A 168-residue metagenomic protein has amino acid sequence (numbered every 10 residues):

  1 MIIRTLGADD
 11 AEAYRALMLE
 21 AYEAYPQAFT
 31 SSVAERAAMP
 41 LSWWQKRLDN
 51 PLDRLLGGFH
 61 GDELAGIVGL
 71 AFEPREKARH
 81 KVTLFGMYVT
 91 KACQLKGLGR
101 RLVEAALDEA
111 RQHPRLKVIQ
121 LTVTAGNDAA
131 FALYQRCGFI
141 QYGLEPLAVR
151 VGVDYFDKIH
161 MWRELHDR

Functional and structural regions predicted by a protein language model:
M1-I3: Extreme N-terminal starter segment of soluble prokaryotic enzymes
T5-A11, R15-A16, E20-G86, T90-A92 (+4 more regions): Acetyl-CoA-dependent GNAT
D53, F156-H160: Short hydrophobic/aromatic beta-strand or adjacent loop that forms the aromatic wall/cage of a ligand/substrate-binding
E63-G66, A129, Y155: Glycine-rich acetyl-CoA-binding "A-motif" of GNAT/NAT acetyltransferases
L84-M87, I119-V123: Conserved hydrophobic beta-strand within the GNAT/NAT acetyltransferase core sheet that lines the active-site cleft
T90-A92, K96, A125-G126: Active-site acidic-Proline motif in GNAT/NAT acetyltransferases
A110-T122: Conserved GNAT acetyl-CoA-binding A-motif
Q120-V123, Q135, I140-F156: Conserved catalytic-core motifs of GNAT/GCN5-like acyltransferases
